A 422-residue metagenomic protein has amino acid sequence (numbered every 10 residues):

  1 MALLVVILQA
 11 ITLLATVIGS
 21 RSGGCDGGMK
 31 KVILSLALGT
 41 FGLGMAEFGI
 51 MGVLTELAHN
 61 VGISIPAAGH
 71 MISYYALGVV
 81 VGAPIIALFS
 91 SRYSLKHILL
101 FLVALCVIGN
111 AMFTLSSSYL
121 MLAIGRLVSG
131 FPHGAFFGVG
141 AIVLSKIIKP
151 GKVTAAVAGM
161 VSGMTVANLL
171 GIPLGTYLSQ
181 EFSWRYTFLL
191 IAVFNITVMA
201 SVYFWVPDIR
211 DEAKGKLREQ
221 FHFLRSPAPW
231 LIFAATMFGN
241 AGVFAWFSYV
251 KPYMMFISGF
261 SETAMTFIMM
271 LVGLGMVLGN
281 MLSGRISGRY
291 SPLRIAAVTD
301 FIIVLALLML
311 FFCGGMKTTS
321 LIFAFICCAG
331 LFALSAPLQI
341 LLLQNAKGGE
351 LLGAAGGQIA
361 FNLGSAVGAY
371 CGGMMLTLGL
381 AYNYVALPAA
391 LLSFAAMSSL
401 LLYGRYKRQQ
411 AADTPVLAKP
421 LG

Functional and structural regions predicted by a protein language model:
G62, S94, L115-M121, G259 (+1 more regions): Helix-breaking motifs and short loop linkers at transmembrane-helix boundaries and internal kinks in secondary membrane
V81-S117: Conserved MFS/SLC helix-loop-helix module at the cytosolic interface between two early adjacent transmembrane helices
A83-S94, G279-S291, L376-T377: Helix-to-loop junctions at the C-terminal end of transmembrane segments in multipass secondary transporters
G109, L120-V128, T318-I326: Paired small-residue
G125-G163: Cytoplasmic helix-loop-helix junction between adjacent transmembrane helices in 12-TM secondary transporters
P150-G151, A155-F204, Y249, Y253: Helix-loop-helix hairpin linking two adjacent transmembrane segments in secondary transporters
R294-L338: C-terminal transmembrane helical hairpin of 12-TM major facilitator-type secondary transporters
N345-A381, A389: A late C-terminal transmembrane helix in Major Facilitator Superfamily
